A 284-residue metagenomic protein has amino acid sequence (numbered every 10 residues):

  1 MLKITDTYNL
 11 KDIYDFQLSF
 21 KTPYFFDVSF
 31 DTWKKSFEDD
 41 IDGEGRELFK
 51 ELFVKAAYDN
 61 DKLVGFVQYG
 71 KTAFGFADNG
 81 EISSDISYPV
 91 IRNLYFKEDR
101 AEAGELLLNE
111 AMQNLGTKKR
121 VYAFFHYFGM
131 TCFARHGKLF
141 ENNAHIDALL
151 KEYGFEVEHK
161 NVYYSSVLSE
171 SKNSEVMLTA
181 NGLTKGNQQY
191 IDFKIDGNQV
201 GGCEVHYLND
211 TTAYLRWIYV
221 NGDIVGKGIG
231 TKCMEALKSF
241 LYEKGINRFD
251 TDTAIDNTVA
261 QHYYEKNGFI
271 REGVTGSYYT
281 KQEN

Functional and structural regions predicted by a protein language model:
M1-D15, E152-H159, V167-K185: Conserved N-terminal entry element of GNAT/NAT acetyltransferase domains
Q17-V54, K172-Y190, K194-I195, E204: Active-site rim helix/loop that mediates acceptor-substrate recognition in acyltransferases
A56, K62-T72, N198-Y207, Y214-Y219: Conserved beta-strand in the GNAT
A73-I91, Y207-R216, V225, G273: A conserved beta-turn-beta hairpin within the catalytic core of GNAT-like acetyltransferases that forms part
S83-A103, I218-G226, T253-A254: A short, internal acetyl-CoA/4′-phosphopantetheine-binding micro-motif in the GNAT/acyltransferase core
D99-G116, V220, G226-S239, E243 (+1 more regions): Conserved acetyl-CoA-binding loop-helix of GNAT-fold acetyltransferases
L115-K138, L241-D252: Conserved GNAT acetyl-CoA-binding A-motif
F128-V157, T231, I255-G273: Conserved active-site alpha-helix within GNAT-family acetyltransferase domains
